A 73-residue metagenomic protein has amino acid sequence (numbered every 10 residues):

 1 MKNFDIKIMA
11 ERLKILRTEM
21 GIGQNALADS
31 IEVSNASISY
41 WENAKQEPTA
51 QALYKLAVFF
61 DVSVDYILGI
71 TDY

Functional and structural regions predicted by a protein language model:
M1-E19: A short, Lys/Arg-rich alpha-helix, primarily the initiator
M1-F4, L68-Y73: Short, charged recognition helix plus adjacent turn of helix-turn-helix-like nucleic-acid-binding domains
E11, G21-I22, P48-Q51: Residue-level signal for the short linker/turn that defines the boundary of a DNA-recognition helix
T18, E32, N43-K45, D72: Residue-level detection of the helix-turn-helix DNA-binding "recognition helix"
G21-Y40: Short alpha-helical DNA-recognition segment
E42, F60, L68-T71: DNA major-groove recognition helix of helix-turn-helix
Q51-Y66: DNA major-groove recognition helix of helix-turn-helix/homeodomain DNA-binding modules
